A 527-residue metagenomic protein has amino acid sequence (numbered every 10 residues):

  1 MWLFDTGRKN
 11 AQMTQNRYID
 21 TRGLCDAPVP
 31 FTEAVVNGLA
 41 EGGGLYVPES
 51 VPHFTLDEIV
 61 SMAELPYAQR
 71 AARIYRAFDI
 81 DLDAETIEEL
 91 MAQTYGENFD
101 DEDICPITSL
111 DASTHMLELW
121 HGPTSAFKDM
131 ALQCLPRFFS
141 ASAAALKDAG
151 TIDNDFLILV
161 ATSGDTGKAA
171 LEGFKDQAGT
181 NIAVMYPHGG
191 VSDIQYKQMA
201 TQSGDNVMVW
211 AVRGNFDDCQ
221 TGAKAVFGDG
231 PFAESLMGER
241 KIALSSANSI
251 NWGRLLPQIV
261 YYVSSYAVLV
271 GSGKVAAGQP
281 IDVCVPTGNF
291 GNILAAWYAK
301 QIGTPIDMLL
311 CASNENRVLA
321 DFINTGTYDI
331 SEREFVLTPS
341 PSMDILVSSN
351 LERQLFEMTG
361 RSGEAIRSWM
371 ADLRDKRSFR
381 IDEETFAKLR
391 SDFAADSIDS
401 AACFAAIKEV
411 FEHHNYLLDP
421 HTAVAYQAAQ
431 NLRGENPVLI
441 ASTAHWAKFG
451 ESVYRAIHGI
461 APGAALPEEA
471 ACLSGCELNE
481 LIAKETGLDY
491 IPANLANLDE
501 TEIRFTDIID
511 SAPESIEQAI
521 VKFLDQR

Functional and structural regions predicted by a protein language model:
W2-R527: PLP-dependent amino-acid enzyme catalytic core
